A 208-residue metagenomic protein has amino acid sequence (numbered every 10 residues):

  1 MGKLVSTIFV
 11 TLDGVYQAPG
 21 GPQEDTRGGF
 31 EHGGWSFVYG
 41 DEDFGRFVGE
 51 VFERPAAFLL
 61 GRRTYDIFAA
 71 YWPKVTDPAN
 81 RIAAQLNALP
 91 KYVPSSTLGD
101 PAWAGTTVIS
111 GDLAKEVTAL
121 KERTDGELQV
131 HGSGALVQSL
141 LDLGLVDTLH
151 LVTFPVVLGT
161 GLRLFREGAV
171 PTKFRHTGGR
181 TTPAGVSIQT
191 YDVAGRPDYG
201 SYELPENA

Functional and structural regions predicted by a protein language model:
M1-L145, P155-A208: Portal/gating segments that form or line small-molecule/metal binding sites
